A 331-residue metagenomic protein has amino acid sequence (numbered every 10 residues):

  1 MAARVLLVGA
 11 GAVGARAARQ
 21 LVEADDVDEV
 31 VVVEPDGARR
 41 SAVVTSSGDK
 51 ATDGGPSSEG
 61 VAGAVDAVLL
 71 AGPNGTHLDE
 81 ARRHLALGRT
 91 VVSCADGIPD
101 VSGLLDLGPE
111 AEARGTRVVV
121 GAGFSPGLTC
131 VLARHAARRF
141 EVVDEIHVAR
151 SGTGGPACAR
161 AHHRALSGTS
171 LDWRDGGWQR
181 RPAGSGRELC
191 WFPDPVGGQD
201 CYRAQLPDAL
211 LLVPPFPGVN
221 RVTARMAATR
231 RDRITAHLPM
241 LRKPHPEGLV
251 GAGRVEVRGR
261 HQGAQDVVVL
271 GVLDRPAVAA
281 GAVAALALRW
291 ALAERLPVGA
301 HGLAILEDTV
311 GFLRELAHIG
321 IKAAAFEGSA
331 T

Functional and structural regions predicted by a protein language model:
V5-G11: Conserved N-terminal Rossmann-fold NAD(P)-binding element of oxidoreductases
G14-A15, H77: N-terminal Rossmann-fold NAD(P) dinucleotide-binding loop
D26-V44: NAD(P)-binding Rossmann-fold cofactor-contacting core
V65-H84, I98-P99: Beta-loop-alpha module in the N-terminal Rossmann-like domain of NAD(P)-dependent dehydrogenases, especially those
A95-R117: Rossmann-fold NAD(P)-binding glycine/threonine-rich loop
R138-V268: Active-site-lining helix/loop region of Rossmann-like oxidoreductase modules
D232-T331: C-terminal active-site/capping subdomain that shapes the small-molecule cofactor and substrate pocket of enzyme
